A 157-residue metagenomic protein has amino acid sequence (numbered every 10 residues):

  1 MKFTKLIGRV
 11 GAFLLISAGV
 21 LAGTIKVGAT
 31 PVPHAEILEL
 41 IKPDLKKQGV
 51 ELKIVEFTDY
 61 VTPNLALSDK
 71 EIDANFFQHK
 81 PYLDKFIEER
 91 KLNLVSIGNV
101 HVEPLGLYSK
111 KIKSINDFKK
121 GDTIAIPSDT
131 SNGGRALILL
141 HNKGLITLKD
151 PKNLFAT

Functional and structural regions predicted by a protein language model:
S17-A22: N-terminal signal peptide c-region/cleavage motif recognized by signal peptidases
G23-V32, L52-E56, T123-I124: Short, well-ordered beta-strand elements
E39-V50, R135-T157: Ligand-binding cleft/hinge of the Venus flytrap
I54-L65, K152-T157: Short helix-initiation/N-cap motifs at beta->coil->alpha
S68-Q78, D122, L145: Alpha-to-beta junction loops
F76-E89, N142: A ligand-binding cleft/hinge motif common to bilobed small-molecule-binding domains
K85-I97, K111-I112: Ligand-binding "clamshell"
I97-T147: A conserved helix-loop-strand patch within extracytoplasmic ligand-binding domains of the periplasmic binding
